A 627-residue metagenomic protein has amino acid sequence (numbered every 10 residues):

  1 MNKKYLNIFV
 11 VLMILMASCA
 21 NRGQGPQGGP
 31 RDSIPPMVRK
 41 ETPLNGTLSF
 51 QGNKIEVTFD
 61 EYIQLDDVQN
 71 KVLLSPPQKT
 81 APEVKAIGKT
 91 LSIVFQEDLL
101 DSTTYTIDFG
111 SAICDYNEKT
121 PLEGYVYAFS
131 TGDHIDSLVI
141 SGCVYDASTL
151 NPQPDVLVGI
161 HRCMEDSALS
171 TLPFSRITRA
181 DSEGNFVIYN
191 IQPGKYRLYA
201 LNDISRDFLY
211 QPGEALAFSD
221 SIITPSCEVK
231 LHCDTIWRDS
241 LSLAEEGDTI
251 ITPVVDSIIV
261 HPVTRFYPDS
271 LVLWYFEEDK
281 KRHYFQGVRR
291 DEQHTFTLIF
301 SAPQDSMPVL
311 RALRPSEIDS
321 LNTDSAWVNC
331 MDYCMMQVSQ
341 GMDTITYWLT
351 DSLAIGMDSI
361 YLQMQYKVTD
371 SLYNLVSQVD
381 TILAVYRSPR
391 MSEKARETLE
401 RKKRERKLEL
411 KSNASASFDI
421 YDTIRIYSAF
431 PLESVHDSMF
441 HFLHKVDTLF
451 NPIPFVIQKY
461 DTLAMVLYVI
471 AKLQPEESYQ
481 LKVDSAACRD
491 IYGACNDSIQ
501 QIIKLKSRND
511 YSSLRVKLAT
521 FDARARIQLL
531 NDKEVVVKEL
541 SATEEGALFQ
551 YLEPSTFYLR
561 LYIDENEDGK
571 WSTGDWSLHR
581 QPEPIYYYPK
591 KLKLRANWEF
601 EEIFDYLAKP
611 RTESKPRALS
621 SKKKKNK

Functional and structural regions predicted by a protein language model:
N2-K627: N-terminal targeting or signal-anchor segments and their processing/structural boundaries
